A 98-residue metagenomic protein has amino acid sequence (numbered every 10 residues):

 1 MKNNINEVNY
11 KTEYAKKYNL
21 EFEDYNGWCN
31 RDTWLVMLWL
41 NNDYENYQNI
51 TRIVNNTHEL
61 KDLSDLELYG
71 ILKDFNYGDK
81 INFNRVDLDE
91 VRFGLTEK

Functional and structural regions predicted by a protein language model:
K2-K98: Acidic interaction surfaces
